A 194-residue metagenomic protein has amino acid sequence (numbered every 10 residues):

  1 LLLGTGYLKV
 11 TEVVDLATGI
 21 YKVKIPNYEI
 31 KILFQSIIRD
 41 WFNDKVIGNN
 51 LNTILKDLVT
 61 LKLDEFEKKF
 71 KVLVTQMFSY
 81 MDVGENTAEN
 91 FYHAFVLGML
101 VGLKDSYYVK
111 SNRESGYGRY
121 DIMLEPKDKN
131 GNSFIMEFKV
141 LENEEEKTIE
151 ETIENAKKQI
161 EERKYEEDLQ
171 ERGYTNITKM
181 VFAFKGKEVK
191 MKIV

Functional and structural regions predicted by a protein language model:
L1-K164, M191-V194: Extended alpha-helical interface modules used as scaffolds for assembling large macromolecular complexes
D168-V194: Domain-level recognition of nuclease-like catalytic cores that cleave nucleotide substrates
